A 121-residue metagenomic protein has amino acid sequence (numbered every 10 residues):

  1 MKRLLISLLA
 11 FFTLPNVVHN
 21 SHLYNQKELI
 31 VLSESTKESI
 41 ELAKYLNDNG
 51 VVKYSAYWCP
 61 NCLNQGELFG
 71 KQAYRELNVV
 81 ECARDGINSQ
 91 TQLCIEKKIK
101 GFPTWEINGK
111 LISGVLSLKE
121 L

Functional and structural regions predicted by a protein language model:
M1-E28: N-terminal targeting signals for export/organelle localization
E28-L32, N49-V52, G109-L111: Second-shell loop/turn segments in exported
S35-E76: Local sequence-structure signature of Cys/Sec-based thiol-disulfide redox active-site neighborhoods
L77-A83: A short beta-strand-loop structural module common to alpha/beta enzyme folds
R84-L93: Structural microenvironment flanking redox-active thiols in thiol-disulfide oxidoreductases
C94-I107: Structural micro-motif
E106-L121: Non-catalytic, surface beta->alpha helical segment in thiol-disulfide oxidoreductase systems
